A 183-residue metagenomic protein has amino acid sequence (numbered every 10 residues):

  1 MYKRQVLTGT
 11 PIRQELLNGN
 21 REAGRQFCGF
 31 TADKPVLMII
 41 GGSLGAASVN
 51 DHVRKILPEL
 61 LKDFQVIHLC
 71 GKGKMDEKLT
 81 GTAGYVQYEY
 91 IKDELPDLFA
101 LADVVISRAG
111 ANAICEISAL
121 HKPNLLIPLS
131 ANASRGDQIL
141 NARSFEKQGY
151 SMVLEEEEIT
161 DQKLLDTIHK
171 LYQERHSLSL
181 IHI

Functional and structural regions predicted by a protein language model:
M1-Q5, I181-I183: Conserved small/polar residues in nucleotide/adenosyl-binding loops
K3-E22, F27-F30: Active-site-proximal region of nucleotide-activated glycan assembly enzymes, centered on histidine/acidic-rich loops
L7, E116-A119, R135-Q148: Short acidic/histidine- and often glycine-rich active-site loop of Leloir-type glycosyltransferases that engages
T8-T10, I127-S130, L154-E158: Short beta->alpha connector loops at strand-helix junctions that form conserved, small/polar/Pro-enriched
R21-A23, F30-V105, I139-R143, K147 (+1 more regions): Donor-nucleotide binding loops and adjacent catalytic segments primarily of GT-B fold Leloir glycosyltransferases
Y88, A100-C115, K122-P123: Acidic donor-binding loop of glycosyltransferase active sites
S107, P123-R135: Short hydrophobic beta-strand element within catalytic cores of glycosyltransferases and related nucleotide-activated
I168-H176: Short, hydrophobic alpha-helical segments
